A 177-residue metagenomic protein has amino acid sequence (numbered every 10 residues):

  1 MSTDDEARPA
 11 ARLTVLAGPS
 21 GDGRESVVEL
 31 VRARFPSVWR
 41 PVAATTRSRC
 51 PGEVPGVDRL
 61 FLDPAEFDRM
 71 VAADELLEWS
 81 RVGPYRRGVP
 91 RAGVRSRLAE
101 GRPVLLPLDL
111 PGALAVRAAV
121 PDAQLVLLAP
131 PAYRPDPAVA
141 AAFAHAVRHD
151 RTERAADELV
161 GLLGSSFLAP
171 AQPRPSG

Functional and structural regions predicted by a protein language model:
M1-D5, P137-G177: NTP-dependent small-molecule kinase module
R8-T14: Pre-Walker A (Motif I) flank of P-loop NTPase domains
V15-L30: Glycine-rich phosphate-binding P-loop
R24, G112-L114, A156: Short, well-ordered alpha-helical microsegments
V31, V116, P135-D136, L159: Hydrophobic packing residues within well-ordered alpha-helices of enzyme cores
A33-P41: Post-Walker A helix-loop "phosphate-sensing" segment adjacent to the P-loop in P-loop NTPases
A43-V104, L110: ATP-dependent small-molecule kinase phosphotransfer cores that center on conserved nucleotide phosphate-binding segments
V104-L110, A119-P135, V147-R148: Conserved phosphate-donor/acceptor-positioning beta-strand/loop module used by diverse small-molecule
